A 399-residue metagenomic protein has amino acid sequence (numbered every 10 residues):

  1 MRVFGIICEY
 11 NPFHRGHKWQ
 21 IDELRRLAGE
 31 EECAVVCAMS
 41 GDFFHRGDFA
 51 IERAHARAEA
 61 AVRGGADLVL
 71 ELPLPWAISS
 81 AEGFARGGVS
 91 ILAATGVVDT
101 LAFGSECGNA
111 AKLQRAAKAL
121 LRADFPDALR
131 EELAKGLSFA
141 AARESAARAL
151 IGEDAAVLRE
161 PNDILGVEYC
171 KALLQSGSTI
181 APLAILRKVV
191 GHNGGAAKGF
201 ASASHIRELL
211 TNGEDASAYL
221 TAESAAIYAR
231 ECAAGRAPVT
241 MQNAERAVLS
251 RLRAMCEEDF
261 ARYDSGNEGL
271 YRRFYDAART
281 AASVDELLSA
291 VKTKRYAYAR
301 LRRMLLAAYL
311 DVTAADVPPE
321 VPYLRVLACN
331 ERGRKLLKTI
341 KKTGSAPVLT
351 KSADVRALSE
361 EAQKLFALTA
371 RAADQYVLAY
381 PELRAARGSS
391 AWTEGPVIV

Functional and structural regions predicted by a protein language model:
M1-R57: N-terminal catalytic cores of NTP/NDP-binding nucleotidyl/phosphoryl-transfer enzymes
R25-G29, V62, L92-A93, L174: N-terminal cationic-hydrophobic initiation segments that often serve targeting/anchoring roles
E31, G65, G96-V97: Short loop/turn motifs at secondary-structure junctions
E32-C33, D67, S178-I180: A structural micro-motif
E59-P73: A glycine-rich helix N-cap at a beta->alpha junction
L72-V399: Active-site cores that bind ATP or allylic diphosphates and position pyrophosphate for catalysis
